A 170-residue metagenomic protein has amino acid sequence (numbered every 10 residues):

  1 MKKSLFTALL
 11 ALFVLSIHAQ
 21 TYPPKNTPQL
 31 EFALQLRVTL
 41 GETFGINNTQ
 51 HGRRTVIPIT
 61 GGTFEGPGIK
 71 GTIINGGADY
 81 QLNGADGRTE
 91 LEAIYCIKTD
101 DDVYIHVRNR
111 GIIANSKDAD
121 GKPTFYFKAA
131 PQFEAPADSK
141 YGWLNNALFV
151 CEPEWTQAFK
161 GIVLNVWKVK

Functional and structural regions predicted by a protein language model:
M1-T21: Bacterial Sec-dependent N-terminal signal peptides
Q20-K170: Beta-strand-enriched cores of mature, soluble protein domains
